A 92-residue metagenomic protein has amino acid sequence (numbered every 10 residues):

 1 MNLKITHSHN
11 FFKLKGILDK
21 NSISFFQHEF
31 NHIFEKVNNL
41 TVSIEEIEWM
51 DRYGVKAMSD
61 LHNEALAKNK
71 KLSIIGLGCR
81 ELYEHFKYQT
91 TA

Functional and structural regions predicted by a protein language model:
M1-A92: STAS-like cytosolic regulatory interaction modules
